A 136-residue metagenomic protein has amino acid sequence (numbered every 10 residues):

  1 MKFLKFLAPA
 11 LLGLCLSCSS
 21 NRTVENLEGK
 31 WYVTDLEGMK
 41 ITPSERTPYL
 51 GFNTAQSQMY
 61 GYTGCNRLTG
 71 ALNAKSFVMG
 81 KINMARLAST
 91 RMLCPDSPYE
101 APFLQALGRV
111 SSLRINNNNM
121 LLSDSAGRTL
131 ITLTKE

Functional and structural regions predicted by a protein language model:
M1-L7: Bacterial N-terminal signal peptides that target proteins for export
L14-S17: C-terminal motif of bacterial Sec signal peptides marking the signal peptidase cleavage site
S19-N21: Bacterial signal peptide processing site
T23-T42, M120, K135-E136: Tryptophan-anchored aromatic micro-motifs
K40-P43, I82-S111: An anionic, turn-rich surface loop/hairpin at beta-sheet edges that serves as a generic interaction/coordination patch
S44-S89: N-terminal glycine/threonine-rich, aromatic-flanked beta-hairpin/loop signature
V110-L133: Short, exposed beta-strand-loop hairpins at the edges of beta-sheets in extracellular/periplasmic proteins
